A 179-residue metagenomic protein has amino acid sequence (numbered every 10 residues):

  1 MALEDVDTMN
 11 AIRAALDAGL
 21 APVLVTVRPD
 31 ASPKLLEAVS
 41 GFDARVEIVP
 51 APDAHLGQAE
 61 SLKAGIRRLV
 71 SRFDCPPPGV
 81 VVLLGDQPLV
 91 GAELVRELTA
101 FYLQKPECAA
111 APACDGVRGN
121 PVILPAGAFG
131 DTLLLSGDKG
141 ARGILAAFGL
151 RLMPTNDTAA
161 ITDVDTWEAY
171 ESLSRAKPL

Functional and structural regions predicted by a protein language model:
M1-A31: N-terminal glycine-rich phosphate-binding loop and ensuing alpha1 helix
T8, S32, A59-L62, V95 (+3 more regions): A general structural signal for well-ordered alpha-helical segments in protein cores
A21-V23, G79, G149: Residues at the starts of beta-strands that form the adenosine-phosphate
T26-P29, V49-L56, T158-A159: Short beta->alpha junction loops
S32-V39: Acidic helix N-cap motif at the loop->helix transition within catalytic regions of sugar-transfer enzymes
R45-E47: Short, conserved active-site loop motifs that form the nucleotide-linked donor/cofactor pocket
A51, H55-A126, G130-D131: Conserved beta-loop-beta/alpha segment of the NTase-like Rossmann-fold superfamily that binds/positions NTPs
L133-L179: Conserved alpha/beta core of the MobA/IspD/sugar-nucleotide pyrophosphorylase nucleotidyltransferase superfamily
